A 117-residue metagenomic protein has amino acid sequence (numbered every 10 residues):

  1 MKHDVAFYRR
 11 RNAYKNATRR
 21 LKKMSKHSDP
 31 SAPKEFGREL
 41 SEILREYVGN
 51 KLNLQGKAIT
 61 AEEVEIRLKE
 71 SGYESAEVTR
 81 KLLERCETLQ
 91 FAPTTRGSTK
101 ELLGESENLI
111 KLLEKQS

Functional and structural regions predicted by a protein language model:
M1-S117: Solvent-exposed, low-complexity, intrinsically disordered, charge-rich segments adjacent to transmembrane helices
